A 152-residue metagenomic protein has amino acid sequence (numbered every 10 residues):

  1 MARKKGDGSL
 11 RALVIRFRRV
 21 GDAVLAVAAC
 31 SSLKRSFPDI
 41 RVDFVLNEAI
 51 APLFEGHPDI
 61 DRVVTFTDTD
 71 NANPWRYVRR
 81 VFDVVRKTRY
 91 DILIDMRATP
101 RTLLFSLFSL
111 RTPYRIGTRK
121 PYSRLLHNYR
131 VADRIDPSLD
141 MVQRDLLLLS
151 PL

Functional and structural regions predicted by a protein language model:
M1-L152: Catalytic machinery of carbohydrate-active enzymes, primarily nucleotide-sugar-dependent glycosyltransferases
